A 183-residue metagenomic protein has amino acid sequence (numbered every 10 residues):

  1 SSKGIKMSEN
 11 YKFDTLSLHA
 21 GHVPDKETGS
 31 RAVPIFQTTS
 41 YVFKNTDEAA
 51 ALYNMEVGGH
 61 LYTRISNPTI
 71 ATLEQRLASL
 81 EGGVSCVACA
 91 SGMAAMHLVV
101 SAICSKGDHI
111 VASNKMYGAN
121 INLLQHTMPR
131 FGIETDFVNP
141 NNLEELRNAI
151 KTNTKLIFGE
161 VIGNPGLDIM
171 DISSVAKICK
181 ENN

Functional and structural regions predicted by a protein language model:
S1-K6: Short, Lys/Arg-enriched N-terminal segments with co-localized hydrophobic residues within the first ~10-30 amino acids
S8-N67, Q75: N-terminal "arm"/small-domain region of PLP-dependent enzymes with the aminotransferase-like
G29, L77, A95, I110 (+2 more regions): Buried hydrophobic positions in well-ordered alpha/beta secondary-structure cores of metabolic enzymes
D47-A94, A119-H126: Conserved N-terminal alpha-helix of the aminotransferase class I/II PLP-enzyme fold
E81-V84, C104-G107, T152: Short helix-loop-beta connector
A102-N120, V138-N139: Conserved PLP-anchoring active-site segment centered on the Schiff-base-forming lysine
T127, F131-N141: A glycine-rich helix N-cap at a beta->alpha junction
P140-N183: Active-site phosphate-binding strand-loop segment of PLP-dependent enzymes
